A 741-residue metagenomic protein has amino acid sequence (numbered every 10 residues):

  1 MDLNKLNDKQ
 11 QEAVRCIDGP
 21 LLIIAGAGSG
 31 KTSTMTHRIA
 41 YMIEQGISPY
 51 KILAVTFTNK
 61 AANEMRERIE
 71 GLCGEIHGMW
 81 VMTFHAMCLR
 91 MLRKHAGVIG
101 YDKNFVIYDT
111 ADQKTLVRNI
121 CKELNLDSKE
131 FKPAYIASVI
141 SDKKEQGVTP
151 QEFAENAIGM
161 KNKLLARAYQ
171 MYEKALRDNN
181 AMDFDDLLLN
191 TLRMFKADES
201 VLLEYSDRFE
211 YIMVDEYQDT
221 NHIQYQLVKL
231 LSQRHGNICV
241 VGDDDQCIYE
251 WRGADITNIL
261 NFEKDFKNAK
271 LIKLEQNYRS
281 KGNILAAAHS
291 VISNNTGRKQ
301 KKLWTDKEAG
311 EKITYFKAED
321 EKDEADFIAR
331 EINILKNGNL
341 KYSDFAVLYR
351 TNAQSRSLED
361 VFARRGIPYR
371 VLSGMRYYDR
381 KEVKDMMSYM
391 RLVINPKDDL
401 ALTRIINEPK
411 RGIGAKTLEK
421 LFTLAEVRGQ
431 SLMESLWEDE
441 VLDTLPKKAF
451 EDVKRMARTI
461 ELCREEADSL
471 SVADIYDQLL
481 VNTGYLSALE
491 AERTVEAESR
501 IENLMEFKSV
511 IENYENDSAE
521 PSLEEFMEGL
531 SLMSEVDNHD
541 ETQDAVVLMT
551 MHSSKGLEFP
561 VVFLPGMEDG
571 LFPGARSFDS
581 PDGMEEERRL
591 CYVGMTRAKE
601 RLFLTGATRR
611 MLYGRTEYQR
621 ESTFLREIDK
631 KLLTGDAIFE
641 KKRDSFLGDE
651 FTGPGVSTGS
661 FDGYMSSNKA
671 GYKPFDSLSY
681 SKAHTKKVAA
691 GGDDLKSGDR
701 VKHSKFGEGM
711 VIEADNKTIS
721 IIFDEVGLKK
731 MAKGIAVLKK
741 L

Functional and structural regions predicted by a protein language model:
M1-K103, I107, N179, L203 (+2 more regions): P-loop NTPase Walker
D2-K5, Y41, H222-A318, S388: Conserved RecA-like helicase ATPase core segment that couples NTP binding/hydrolysis to strand translocation
N4-R15, G19-I23, L53-A54, A61-A62 (+5 more regions): Conserved helicase NTPase motor core
I17, I76-M79, G97-D186, F209 (+3 more regions): ATP-hydrolysis module of ASCE/P-loop NTPase motor domains, specifically the Walker B Asp-Glu catalytic pair
A27-M35, K267-K270, E275-P368, R391-N395 (+4 more regions): Helicase P-loop NTPase motor core
I158, K341, S355-I367, R380 (+1 more regions): Conserved helicase C-terminal RecA-like lobe
G566-N716, S720-G727: C-terminal accessory regions
I722-L741: Intrinsically disordered, low-complexity linker and terminal regions at domain boundaries
